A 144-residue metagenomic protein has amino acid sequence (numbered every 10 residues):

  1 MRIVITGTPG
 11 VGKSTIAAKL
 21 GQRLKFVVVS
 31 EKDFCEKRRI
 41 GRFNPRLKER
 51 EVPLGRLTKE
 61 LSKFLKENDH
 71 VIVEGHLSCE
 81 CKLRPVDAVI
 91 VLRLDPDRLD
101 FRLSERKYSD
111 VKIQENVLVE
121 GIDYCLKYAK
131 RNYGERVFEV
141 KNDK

Functional and structural regions predicted by a protein language model:
R2: Walker A (P-loop) ATP-phosphate-binding motif of ABC ATPase nucleotide-binding domains
I5: Hydrophobic anchor at the beta1->P-loop junction of P-loop NTPases
T8: P-loop (Walker A) phosphate-binding loop of NTP-binding proteins
K13: Conserved lysine of the Walker
I16, L20: Hydrophobic positions on the alpha1 helix immediately C-terminal to the Walker A/P-loop
R23, V27-C81: ATP-dependent small-molecule kinase phosphotransfer cores that center on conserved nucleotide phosphate-binding segments
V86-K107, N116: Conserved phosphate-donor/acceptor-positioning beta-strand/loop module used by diverse small-molecule
D110-K144: Small-molecule kinase domains that catalyze NTP-dependent phosphoryl transfer to phosphate-bearing small molecules
